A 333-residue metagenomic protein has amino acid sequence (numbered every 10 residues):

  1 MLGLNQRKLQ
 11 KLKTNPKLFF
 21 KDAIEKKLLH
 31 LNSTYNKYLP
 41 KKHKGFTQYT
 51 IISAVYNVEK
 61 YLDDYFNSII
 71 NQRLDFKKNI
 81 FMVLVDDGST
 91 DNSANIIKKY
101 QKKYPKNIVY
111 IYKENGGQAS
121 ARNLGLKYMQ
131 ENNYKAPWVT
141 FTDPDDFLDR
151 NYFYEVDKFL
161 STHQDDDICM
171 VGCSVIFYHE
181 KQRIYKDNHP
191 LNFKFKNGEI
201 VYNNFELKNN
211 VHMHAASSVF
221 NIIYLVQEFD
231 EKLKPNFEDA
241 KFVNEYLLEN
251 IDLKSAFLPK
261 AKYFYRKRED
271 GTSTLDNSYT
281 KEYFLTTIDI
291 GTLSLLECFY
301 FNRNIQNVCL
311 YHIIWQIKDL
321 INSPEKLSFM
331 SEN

Functional and structural regions predicted by a protein language model:
V58-Q72: Short, well-formed alpha-helical segments that are part of the catalytic scaffolds of diverse glycosyltransferases
S68, D86-N95, N115-G117: A conserved acidic beta->alpha catalytic loop
K78-G88, I111-E114, P144: Short beta-strand/loop segment that forms part of the nucleotide-sugar
D91-K99, R122, N151: Acidic helix N-cap motif at the loop->helix transition within catalytic regions of sugar-transfer enzymes
K113-N133: Glycine-rich, basic loop-to-helix element that forms the pyrophosphate-binding segment of sugar-nucleotide handling
K135-F147: Short beta-strand-to-loop acidic/aromatic patch adjacent to the donor-nucleotide binding site
F147, N151-N188: Conserved donor NDP-sugar-binding/catalytic core segment of glycosyltransferases
E199-E282, T287-I290: Conserved nucleotide-sugar donor-binding catalytic segment
